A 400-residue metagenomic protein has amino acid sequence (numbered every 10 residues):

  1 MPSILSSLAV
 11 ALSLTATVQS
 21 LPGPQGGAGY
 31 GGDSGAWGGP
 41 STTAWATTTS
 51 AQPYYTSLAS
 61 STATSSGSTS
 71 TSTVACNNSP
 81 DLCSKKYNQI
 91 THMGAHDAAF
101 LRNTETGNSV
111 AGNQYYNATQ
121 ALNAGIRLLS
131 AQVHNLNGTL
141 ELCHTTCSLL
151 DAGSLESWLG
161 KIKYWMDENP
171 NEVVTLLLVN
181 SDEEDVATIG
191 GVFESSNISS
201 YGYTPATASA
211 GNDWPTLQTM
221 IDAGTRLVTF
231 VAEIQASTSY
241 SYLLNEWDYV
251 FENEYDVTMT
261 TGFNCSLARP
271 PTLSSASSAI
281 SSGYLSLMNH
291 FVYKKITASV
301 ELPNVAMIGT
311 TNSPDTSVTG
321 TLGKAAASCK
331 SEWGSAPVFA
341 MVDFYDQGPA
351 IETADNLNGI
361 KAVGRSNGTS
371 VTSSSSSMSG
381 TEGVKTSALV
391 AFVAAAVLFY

Functional and structural regions predicted by a protein language model:
S3, Q19-S374, K385-Y400: Catalytic cores of phosphodiester-bond hydrolases, prominently lipid phosphodiesterases
G380-V384: Helix-boundary and loop/linker segments of multi-pass membrane transporters
